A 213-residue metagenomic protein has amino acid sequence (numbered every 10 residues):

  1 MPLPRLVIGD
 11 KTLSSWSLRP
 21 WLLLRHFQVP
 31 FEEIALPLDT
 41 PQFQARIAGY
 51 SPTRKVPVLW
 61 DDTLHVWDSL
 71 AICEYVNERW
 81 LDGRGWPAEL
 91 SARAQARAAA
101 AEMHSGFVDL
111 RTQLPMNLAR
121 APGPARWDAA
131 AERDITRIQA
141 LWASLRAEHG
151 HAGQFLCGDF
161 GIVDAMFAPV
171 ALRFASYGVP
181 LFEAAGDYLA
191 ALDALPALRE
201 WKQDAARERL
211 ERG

Functional and structural regions predicted by a protein language model:
M1-R126: GST-like domain detector, emphasizing the conserved glutathione-binding G-site in the N-terminal thioredoxin-like
L6-I8, I34, G158, S176 (+1 more regions): Short, contiguous strand/loop micro-motifs
W16, W21, W67, W86 (+4 more regions): Tryptophan-centric aromatic hotspots in well-structured domains and transmembrane helices
A45, R79, A143-S144, A190 (+1 more regions): Polar/charged alpha-helical tracts
L90-S91, F160-G161, Q203: Short capping/connector residues at structural and topological boundaries
M103, F107-A194: GST-like fold's C-terminal all-alpha helical module
A184-G213: Long hydrophobic alpha-helical segments typical of transmembrane helices together with their membrane-interfacial
